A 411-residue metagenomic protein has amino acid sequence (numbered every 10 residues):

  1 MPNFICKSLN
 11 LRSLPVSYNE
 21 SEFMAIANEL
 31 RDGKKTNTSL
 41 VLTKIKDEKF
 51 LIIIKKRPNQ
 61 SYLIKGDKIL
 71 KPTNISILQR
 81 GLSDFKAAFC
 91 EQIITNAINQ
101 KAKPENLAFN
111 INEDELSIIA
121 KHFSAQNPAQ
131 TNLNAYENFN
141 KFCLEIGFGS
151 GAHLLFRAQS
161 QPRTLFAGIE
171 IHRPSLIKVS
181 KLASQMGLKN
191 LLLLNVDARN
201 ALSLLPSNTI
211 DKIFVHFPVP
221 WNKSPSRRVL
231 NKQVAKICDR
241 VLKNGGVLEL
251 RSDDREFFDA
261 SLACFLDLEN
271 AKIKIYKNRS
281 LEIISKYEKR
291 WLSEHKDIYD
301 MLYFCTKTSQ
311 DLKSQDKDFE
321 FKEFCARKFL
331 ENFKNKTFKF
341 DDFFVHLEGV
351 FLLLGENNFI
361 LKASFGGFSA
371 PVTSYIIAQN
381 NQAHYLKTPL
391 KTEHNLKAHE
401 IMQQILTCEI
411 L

Functional and structural regions predicted by a protein language model:
M1-K141, L155-F156: S-adenosyl-L-methionine
P2-R57, G66-D67, F257-H399: Class I S-adenosyl-L-methionine
L144-I146, I169: Conserved beta-strand/loop positions that form the S-adenosyl-L-methionine
G147-G151: Class I SAM-dependent methyltransferase "Motif I" SAM/SAH-binding loop
H172: Conserved SAM/SAH-binding beta-strand->alpha-helix loop
S180-S207, K212: S-adenosyl-L-methionine
D211-V229: A short SAM/SAH-binding and catalytic strip from SAM-dependent methyltransferases
V229-N244: A short glycine-rich, Lys/Arg-flanked "PGG" loop and its adjoining helix->strand segment in the class I
